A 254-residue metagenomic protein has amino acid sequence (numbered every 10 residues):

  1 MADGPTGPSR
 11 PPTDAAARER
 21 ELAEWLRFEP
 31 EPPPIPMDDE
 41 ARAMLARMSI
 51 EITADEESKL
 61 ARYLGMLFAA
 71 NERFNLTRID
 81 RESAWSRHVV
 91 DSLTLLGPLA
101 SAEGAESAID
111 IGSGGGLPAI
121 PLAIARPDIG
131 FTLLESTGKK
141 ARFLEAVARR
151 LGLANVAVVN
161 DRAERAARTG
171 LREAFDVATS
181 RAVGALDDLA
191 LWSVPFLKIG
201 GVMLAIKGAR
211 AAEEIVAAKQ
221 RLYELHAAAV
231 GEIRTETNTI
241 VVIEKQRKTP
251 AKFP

Functional and structural regions predicted by a protein language model:
A2-A105, I109, K139-V159: Class I SAM-dependent transferase core
D3-T6, D128-P254: S-adenosylmethionine
L93, I120, L191: Active-site phosphate/pyrophosphate- and oxyanion-stabilizing loops and adjacent acidic/basic residues in soluble
D110-G114: Conserved S-adenosyl-L-methionine
G115-D128: Conserved SAM-binding loop of SAM-dependent methyltransferases across substrates and taxa, primarily the Class I
